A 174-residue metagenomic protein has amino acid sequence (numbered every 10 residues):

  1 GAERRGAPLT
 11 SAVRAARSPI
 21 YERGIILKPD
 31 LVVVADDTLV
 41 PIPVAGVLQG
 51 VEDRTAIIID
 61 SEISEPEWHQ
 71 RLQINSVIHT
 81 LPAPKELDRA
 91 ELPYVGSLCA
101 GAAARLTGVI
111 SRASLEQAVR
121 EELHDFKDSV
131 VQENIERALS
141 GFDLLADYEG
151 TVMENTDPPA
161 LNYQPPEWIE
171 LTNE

Functional and structural regions predicted by a protein language model:
G1-E174: Active-site cofactor/cluster-binding pocket
